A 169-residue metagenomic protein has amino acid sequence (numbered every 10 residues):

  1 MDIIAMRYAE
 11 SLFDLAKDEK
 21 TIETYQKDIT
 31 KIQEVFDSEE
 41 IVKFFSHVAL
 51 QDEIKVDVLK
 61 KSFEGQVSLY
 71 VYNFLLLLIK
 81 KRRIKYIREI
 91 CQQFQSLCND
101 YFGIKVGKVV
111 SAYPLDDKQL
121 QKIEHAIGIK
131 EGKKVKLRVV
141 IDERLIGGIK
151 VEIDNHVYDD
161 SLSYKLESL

Functional and structural regions predicted by a protein language model:
M1-L169: Elongated, mostly alpha-helical coiled-coil "stalk/stator" tethers of large membrane protein machines
